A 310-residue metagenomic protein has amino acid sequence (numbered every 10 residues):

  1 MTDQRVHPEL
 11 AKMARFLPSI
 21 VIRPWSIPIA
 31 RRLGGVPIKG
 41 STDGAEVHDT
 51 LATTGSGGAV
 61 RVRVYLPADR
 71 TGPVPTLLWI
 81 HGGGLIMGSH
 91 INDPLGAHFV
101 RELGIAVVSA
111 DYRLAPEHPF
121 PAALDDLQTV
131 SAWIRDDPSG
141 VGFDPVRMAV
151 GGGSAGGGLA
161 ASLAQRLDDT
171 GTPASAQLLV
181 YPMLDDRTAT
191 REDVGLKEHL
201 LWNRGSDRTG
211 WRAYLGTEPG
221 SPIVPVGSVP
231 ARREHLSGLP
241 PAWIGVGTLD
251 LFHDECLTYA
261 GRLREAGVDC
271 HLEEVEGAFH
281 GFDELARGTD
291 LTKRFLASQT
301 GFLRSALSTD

Functional and structural regions predicted by a protein language model:
M1-P67, L307-T309: A glycine/proline-hinged amphipathic helix-loop "lid/cap" segment that gates access to hydrophobic ligand pockets
P73-G83: Short beta-strand element of the alpha/beta-hydrolase
I86-A97, E255: The serine-hydrolase catalytic nucleophile loop
S89, L95, V108-R147, A286-T292: Catalytic nucleophile-loop/oxyanion-hole region of alpha/beta-hydrolase and closely related hydrolase-like folds
T129-V141, P145-G195: Primarily recognizes the serine-hydrolase "nucleophile elbow" in alpha/beta-hydrolase and SGNH/GDSL folds
L196-R233: Mobile cap/lid helix-loop segments that gate and shape the active-site cleft of serine hydrolases
I244-V246: Short beta-strand/loop motif that positions the catalytic acidic residue of the alpha/beta-hydrolase fold
T289-D310: Catalytic active-site module of serine/aspartate enzymes centered on a nucleophile-bearing elbow/loop
